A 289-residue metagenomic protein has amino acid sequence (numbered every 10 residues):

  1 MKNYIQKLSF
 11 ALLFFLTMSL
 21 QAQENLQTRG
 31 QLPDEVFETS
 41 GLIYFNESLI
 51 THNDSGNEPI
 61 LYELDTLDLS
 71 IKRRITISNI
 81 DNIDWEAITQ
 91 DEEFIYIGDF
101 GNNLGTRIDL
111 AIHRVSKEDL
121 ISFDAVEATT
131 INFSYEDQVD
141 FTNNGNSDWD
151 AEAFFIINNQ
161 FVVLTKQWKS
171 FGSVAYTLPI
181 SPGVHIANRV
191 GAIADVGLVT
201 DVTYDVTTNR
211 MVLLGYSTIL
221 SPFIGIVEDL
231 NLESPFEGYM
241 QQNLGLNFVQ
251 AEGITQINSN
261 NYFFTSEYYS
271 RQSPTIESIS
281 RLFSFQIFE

Functional and structural regions predicted by a protein language model:
M1-Q27, E289: Bacterial Sec-dependent N-terminal signal peptides
Q23-E289: Sequence/structural signature of beta-propeller domains
